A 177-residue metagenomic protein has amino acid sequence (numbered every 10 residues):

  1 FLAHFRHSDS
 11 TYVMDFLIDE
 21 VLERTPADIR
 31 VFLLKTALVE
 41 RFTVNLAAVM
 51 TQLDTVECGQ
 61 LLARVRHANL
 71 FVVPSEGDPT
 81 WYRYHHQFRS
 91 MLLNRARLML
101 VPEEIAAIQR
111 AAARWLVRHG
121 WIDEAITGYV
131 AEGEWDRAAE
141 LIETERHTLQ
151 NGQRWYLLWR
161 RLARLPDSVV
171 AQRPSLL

Functional and structural regions predicted by a protein language model:
F1-T11: Amphipathic helix/helix-loop-helix segment enriched in hydrophobic residues with interspersed Lys/Arg and occasional
A3-F5, I18-E20, A63-R64, A113 (+1 more regions): Short, flexible segments with low predicted structural confidence
F5-R6, T51, I142: A general structural motif at alpha-helix termini
H7, W81-Y82, A131: Conserved phosphate/pyrophosphate-binding and hydrolysis machinery centered on Walker-type P-loop NTPases, extending
T11-L98, A107-R110: C-terminal boundary/linker of central alpha/beta nucleotide-binding cores
L98-L177: Extended alpha-helical scaffolding segments used for macromolecular assembly and cargo binding
